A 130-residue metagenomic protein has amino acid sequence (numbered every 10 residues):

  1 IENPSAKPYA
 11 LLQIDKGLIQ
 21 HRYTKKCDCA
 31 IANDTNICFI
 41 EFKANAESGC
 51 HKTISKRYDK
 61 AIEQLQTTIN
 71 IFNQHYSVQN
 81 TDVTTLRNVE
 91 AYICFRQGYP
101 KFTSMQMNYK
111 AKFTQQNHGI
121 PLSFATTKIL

Functional and structural regions predicted by a protein language model:
I1-H21: Basic, amphipathic N-terminal segments that precede the first structured/catalytic domain
A10-K16, N80-T81, R87, A111 (+1 more regions): Electrostatic, structured charged patches in enzyme active sites and in nucleic-acid/phosphate-binding
L18-H21, N45-G49, G98-F102: Short acidic, S/G/P-rich loop/turn micro-motifs used as interaction or catalytic elements
K25-I31: Short acidic loop-to-beta-strand element that houses the catalytic metal-binding Asp/Glu of nuclease active sites
C29, N36-E47: Conserved catalytic cores of phosphodiester-cleaving nucleases, focusing on short active-site segments
A32-T35, Q97-G98: Short, flexible beta-strand-to-coil junctions
K52-F95: Catalytic cores of nucleic-acid endonucleases
I93-L130: Short, low-complexity, polybasic intrinsically disordered segments
